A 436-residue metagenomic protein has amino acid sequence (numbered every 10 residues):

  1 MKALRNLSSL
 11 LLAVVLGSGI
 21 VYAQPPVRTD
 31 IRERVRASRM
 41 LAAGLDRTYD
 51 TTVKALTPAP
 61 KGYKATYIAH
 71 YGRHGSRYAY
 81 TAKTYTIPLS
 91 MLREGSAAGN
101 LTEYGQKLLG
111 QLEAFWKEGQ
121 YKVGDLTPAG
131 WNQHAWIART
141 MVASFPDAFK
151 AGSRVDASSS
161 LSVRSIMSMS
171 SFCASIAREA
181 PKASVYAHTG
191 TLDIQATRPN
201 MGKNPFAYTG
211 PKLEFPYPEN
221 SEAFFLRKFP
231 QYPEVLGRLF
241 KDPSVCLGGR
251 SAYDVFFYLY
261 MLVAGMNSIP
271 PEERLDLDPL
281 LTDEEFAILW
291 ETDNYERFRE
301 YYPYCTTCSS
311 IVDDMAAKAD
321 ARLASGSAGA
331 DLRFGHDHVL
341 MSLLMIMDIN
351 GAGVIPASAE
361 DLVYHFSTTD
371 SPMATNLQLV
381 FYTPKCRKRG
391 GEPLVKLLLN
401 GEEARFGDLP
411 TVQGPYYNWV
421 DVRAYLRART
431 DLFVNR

Functional and structural regions predicted by a protein language model:
M1-P26: Bacterial Sec-dependent N-terminal signal peptides
Q24-R154, S160-D331, G335-R436: Signature for phosphate-centric chemistry
